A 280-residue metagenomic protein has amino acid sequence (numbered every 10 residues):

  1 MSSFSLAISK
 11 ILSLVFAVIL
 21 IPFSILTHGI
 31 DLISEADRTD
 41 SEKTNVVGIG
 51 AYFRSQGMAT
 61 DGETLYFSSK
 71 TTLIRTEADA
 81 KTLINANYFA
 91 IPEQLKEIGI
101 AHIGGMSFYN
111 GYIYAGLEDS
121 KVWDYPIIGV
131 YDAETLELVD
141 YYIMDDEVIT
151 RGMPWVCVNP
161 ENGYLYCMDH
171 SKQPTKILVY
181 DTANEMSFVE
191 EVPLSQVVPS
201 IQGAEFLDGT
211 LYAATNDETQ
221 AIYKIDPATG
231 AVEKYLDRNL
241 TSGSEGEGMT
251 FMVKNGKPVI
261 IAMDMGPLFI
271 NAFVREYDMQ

Functional and structural regions predicted by a protein language model:
I30-Y52: A short helix->beta-strand "capping" segment at the edge of beta-propeller domains
V46-A51, F89-A90, Q94-G99, Y142-T150 (+2 more regions): Surface loop/turn motifs at the tips and blade-to-blade linkers of beta-strand repeat domains
V46-T71, H102-G105: Beta-strand-rich domains and repeat architectures in extracellular enzymes and scaffolds, especially beta-propellers
Y52-R54, I100-H102, D124, T150-P154 (+2 more regions): Beta-rich catalytic cores
G62-E63, N110-G111, E161-G163, D208-T210 (+1 more regions): Short coil/turn segments that connect the beta-strands within blades of beta-propeller domains
T72-E77, V122-V130, Q173-V179, T219-K224 (+1 more regions): Structural motif
L83-E118: Blade-loop segments of beta-propeller domains
V232-F251: Conserved blade-ending motifs and adjacent loop-strand segments that build the rim/top face of beta-propeller domains
